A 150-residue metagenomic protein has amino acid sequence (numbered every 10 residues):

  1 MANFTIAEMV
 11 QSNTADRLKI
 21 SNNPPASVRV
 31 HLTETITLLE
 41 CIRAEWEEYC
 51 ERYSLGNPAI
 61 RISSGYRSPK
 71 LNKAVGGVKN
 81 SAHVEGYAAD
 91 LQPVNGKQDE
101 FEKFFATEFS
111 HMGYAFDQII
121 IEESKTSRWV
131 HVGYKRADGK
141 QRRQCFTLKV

Functional and structural regions predicted by a protein language model:
M1-L55: Active-site acidic/histidine clusters and adjacent loop/turn architecture that either coordinate catalytic ions
I20-N23, G77, R142-C145: Short, polar loop/linker segments at the starts of domains and inter-domain junctions
T35-L38, L71, Y87, K97 (+1 more regions): Amphipathic alpha-helical interface surfaces
E40-G76: Extended, low-complexity, intrinsically disordered C-terminal regulatory tails of eukaryotic serine/threonine kinases
I60, A89, V130: A broad, low-specificity signal marking well-ordered, structured residues that form hydrophobic/aromatic
L71, N80, A115: Glycine-rich, flexible loop/turn motifs
V75-D90, Q98: Active-site microenvironments of hydrolase-like enzyme catalytic domains
E85, P93-V150: Catalytic cores and adjacent binding grooves of peptidoglycan-active enzymes
